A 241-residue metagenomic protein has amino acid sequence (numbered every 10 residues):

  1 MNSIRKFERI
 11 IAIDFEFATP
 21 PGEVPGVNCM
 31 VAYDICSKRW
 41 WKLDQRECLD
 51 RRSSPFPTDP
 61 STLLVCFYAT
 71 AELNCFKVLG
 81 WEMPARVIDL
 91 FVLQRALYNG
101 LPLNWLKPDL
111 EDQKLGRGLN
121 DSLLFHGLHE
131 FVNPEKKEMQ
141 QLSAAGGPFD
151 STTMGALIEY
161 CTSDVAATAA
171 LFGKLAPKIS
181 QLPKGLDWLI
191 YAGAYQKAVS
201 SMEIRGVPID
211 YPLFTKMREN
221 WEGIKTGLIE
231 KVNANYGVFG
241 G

Functional and structural regions predicted by a protein language model:
M1-E16, P21-C29, K38, Q113-K114 (+1 more regions): Conserved "right-hand" nucleotidyltransferase catalytic core of DNA-directed polymerases
S3-F7, P55-S61: Flexible, charged surface loops at secondary-structure boundaries
I13-E16, C48-S54: Short alpha-helical segments and helix-capping/turn motifs at coil-helix boundaries
P21, N28, A32, C36-R52 (+1 more regions): Active-site-proximal helix-loop-helix substrate-binding element of RNase H-like nuclease domains
